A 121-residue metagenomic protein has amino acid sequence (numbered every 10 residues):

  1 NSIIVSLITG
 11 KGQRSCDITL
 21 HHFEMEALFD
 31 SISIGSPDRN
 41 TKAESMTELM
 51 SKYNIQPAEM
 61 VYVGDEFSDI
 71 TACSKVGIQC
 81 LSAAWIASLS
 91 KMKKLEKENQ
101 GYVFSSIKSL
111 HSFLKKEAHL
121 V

Functional and structural regions predicted by a protein language model:
N1-I3, Y53-E59, E117-L120: Glycine-rich phosphate-binding loop signature in dinucleotide/nucleotide-binding domains
N1-S6, G10-N40, T47-Y53: Substrate-recognition/cap helix-loop segment adjacent to the acidic, metal-dependent catalytic center of Asp-based
K11-G12, P37, D65, A87 (+1 more regions): Short beta->alpha linker loops
S15-I18, A72, S112-F113: Phosphate- and divalent-cation-binding pockets in alpha/beta enzyme and binding domains that engage nucleotide-derived
R39-E44, S90-E96, F113-K116: Short, charged, surface-exposed secondary-structure boundary motifs
K42-I70: Conserved Lys-Pro-Asp/Glu-containing loop-to-beta segment of HAD-superfamily phosphomonoesterases, centered on
V61-Y102: Acidic, Mg2+-coordinating phosphoryl-transfer loop and its flanking beta/alpha structural elements, shared across
G101-S109: Short acidic-hydrophobic, aromatic-tinged amphipathic segments that line or gate anion-handling sites
